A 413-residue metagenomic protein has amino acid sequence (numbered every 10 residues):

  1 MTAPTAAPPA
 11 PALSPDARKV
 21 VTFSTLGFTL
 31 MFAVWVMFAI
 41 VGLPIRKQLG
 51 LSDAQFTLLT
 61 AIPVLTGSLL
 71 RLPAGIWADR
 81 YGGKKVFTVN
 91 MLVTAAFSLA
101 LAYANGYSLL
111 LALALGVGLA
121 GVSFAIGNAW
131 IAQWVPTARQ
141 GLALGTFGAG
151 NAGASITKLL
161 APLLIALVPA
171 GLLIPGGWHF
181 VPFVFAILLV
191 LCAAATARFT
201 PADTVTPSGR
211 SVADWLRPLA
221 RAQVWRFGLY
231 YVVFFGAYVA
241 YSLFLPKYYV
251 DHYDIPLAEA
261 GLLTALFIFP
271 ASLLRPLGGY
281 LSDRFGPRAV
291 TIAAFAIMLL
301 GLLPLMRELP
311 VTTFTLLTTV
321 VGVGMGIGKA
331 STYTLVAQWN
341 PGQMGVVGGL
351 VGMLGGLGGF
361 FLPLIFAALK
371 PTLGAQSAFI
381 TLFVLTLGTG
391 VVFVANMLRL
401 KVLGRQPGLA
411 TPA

Functional and structural regions predicted by a protein language model:
T5-S14, P201-G228: Juxtamembrane intracellular "pre-TM" segments in multi-pass secondary transporters
F38-A39, A222-L273: Extracytoplasmic gate region of multi-pass secondary transporters
L69-Y107, S282: Conserved MFS/SLC helix-loop-helix module at the cytosolic interface between two early adjacent transmembrane helices
L113-G150: Cytoplasmic helix-loop-helix junction between adjacent transmembrane helices in 12-TM secondary transporters
T146-R198: Helix-loop-helix hairpin linking two adjacent transmembrane segments in secondary transporters
A186-T206, G390-M397: C-terminal membrane-cytosol helix-exit motif in multi-pass small-molecule transporters
L274, F285-T332: C-terminal transmembrane helical hairpin of 12-TM major facilitator-type secondary transporters
